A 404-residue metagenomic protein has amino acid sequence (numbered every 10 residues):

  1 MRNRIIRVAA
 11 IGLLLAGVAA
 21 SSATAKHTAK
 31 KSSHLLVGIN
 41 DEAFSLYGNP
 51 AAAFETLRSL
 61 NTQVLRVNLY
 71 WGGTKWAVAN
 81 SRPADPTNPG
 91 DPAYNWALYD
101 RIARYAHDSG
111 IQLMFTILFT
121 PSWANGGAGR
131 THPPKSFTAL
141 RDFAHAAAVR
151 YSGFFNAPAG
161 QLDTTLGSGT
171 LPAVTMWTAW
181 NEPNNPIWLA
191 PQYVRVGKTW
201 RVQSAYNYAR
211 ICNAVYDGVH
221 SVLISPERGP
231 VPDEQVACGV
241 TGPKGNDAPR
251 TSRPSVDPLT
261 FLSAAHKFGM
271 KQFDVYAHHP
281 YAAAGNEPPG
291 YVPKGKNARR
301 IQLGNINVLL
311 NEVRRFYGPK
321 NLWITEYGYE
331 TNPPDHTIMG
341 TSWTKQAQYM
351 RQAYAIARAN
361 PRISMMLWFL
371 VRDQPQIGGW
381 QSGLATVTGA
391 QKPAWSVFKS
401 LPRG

Functional and structural regions predicted by a protein language model:
M1-A9: Bacterial N-terminal signal peptides that target proteins for export
A9-V18: Bacterial N-terminal signal peptides
S22-A25: Boundary at the C-terminal end of the N-terminal hydrophobic targeting segment
H27-A179, N184-Q203, T241-P243, S252-R253 (+1 more regions): N-terminal substrate-binding region of glycoside hydrolase catalytic domains
S32-V37, L60-V67, H107-M114, P172-M176 (+4 more regions): Loop/turn elements at helix/coil->beta-strand transitions in domains of secreted/extracellular proteins
Y47-A51, R141, H145-T175, V196 (+1 more regions): Noncatalytic carbohydrate-binding groove/subsite architecture in carbohydrate-active enzymes
H132, A173-T178, P183, W188 (+1 more regions): Aromatic-rich peripheral "rim/lid" segments of glycoside hydrolase catalytic domains that contact and position glycan
